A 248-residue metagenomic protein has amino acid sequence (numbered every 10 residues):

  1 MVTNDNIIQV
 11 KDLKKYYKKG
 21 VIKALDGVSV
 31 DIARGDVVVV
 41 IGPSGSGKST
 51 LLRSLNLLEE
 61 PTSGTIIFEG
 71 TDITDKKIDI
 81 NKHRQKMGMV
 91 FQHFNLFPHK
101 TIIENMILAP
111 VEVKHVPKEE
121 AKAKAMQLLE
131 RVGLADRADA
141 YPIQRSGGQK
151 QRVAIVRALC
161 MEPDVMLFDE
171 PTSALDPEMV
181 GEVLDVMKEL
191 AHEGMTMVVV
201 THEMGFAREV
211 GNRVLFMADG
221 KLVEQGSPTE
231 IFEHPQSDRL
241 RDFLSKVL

Functional and structural regions predicted by a protein language model:
D5-Q9, L13-P228: ABC family nucleotide-binding domain
A218-D219, Q225, T229-L248: C-terminal boundary and immediately downstream tail of ABC-type ATPase nucleotide-binding domains
